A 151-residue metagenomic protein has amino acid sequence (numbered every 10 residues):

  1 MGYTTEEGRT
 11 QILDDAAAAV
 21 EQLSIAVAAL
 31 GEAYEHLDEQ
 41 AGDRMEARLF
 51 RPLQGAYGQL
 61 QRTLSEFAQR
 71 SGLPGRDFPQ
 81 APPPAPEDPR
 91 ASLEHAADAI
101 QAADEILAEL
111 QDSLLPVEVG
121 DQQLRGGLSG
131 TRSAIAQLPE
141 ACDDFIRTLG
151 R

Functional and structural regions predicted by a protein language model:
M1-G8, P83-P86, R90, Q101-A102 (+1 more regions): Function-determining surface determinants
M1-Y57: Leu/Val/Ala/Ile-rich N-terminal alpha-helices, chiefly Sec-type signal peptides and the beginnings
Y3-E7, G75-D88, D112-L124: Short, charged/polar, low-complexity loop and linker segments that flank or interrupt alpha-helical bundles
Q22, A26-A29, A33, T63 (+3 more regions): Amphipathic, well-ordered alpha-helical segments in soluble domains
Y34, D38-A41, M45, A68 (+5 more regions): Coiled-coil heptad-register positions
R51-L73: Conserved alpha-helical segments that form or flank metal/cofactor-binding pockets of metalloenzymes
D88, S92-A99, L107: Alpha-helical bundle protein-protein interaction modules that mediate dimerization/oligomerization and scaffolding
A99-A102, I106-R151: Preference for long, well-ordered alpha-helical segments
